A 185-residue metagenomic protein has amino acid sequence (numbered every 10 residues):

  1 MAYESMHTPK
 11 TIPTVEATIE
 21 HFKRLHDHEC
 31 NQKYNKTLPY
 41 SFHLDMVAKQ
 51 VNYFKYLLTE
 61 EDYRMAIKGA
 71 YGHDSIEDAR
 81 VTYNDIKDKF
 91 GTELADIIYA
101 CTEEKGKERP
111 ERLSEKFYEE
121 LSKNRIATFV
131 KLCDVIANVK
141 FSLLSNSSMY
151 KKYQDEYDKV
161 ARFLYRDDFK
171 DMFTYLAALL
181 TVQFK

Functional and structural regions predicted by a protein language model:
A2-K185: Active-site helical microenvironments for divalent-metal-assisted chemistry
